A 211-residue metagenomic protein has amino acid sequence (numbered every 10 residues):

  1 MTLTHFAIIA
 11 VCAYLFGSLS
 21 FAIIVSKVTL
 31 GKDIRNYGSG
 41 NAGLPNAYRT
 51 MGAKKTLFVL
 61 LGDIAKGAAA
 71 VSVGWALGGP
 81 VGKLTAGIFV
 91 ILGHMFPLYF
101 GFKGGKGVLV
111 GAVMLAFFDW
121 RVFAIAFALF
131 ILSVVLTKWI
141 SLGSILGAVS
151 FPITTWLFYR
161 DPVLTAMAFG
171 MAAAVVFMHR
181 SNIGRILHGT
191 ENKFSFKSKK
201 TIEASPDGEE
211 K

Functional and structural regions predicted by a protein language model:
T4-T29: N-terminal signal-anchor transmembrane alpha helix
H5, I9-A10, K55-L61, A65-L98 (+2 more regions): Nucleotide and nucleotide-moiety/phosphate-recognizing core
A13-S18, V90-H94, F130, V134 (+1 more regions): Alpha-helical transmembrane segments of multi-pass membrane proteins
A22-V25, G93-K103, F130-T137, R180-G184: C-terminal ends of transmembrane helices
I23-T56, G184-E209: Cytosolic, membrane-interface loops and tails of multi-pass inner-membrane proteins
K32-G43, F100-A112, W139-G147: Short, non-helical or kinked segments that cap or interrupt transmembrane helices
Y48-M51, G74-G78, F89, G93 (+2 more regions): Interfacial segments of multi-pass membrane proteins
A124, I140-G147, Y159-M171: Loop-to-transmembrane alpha-helix initiation sites
